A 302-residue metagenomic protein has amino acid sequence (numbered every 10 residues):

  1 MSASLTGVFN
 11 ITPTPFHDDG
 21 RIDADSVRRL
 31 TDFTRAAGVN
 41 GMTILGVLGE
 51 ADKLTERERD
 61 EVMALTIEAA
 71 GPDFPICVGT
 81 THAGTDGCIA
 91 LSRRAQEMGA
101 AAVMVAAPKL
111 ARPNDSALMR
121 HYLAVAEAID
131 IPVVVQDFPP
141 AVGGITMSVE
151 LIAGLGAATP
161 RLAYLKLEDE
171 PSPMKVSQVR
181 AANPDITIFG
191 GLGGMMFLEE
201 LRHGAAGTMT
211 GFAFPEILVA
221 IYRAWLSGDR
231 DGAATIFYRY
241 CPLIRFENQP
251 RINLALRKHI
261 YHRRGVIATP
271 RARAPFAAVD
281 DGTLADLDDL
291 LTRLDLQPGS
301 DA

Functional and structural regions predicted by a protein language model:
M1-S4, S300-A302: Short, low-complexity, intrinsically disordered N-terminal peptides in bacterial proteins
S2-T146, G154, Y261: Active-site beta->alpha loop and helix N-cap motifs at the rims of alpha/beta catalytic domains
F9-T14, A37, R202-A205, A213-A302: C-terminal alpha-helical cap/extension of soluble enzyme domains
A24, R28-T31, V149, L284-L291: Short, amphipathic alpha-helical "lid/cap" segments that border enzyme active or binding sites
V27, R59, M63, C88 (+6 more regions): A general structural signal for well-ordered alpha-helical segments in protein cores
P139-Q249: Catalytic alpha/beta core domains of metabolic enzymes, predominantly
